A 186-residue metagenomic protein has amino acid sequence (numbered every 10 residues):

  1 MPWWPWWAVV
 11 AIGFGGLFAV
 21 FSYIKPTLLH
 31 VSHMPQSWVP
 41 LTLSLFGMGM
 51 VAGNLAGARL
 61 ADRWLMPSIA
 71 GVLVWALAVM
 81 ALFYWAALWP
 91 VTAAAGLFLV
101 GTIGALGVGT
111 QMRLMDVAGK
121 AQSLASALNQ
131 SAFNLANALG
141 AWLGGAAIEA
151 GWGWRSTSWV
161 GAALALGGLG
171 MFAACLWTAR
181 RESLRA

Functional and structural regions predicted by a protein language model:
P2-A19, A94-F98: Pair of pore-lining "gating" transmembrane helices in MFS-fold secondary transporters
V10, S44-M48, N134-L139: Short hydrophobic/small-residue motifs within alpha-helical transmembrane segments of multi-pass transporter-like
S22-S37, E149: Short amphipathic helix-loop junctions that connect adjacent transmembrane helices in Major Facilitator Superfamily/SLC
V31-G49, L124-L128, R155-W159: Loop-to-transmembrane helix entry
A52-L65, I148-E149: Helix-to-loop junctions at the C-terminal end of transmembrane segments in multipass secondary transporters
P67-T110: C-terminal transmembrane helical hairpin of 12-TM major facilitator-type secondary transporters
D116-W154, V160-G161: A late C-terminal transmembrane helix in Major Facilitator Superfamily
A162-A186: Multi-pass alpha-helical transporter architecture, strongest for 12-TM Major Facilitator/SLC carriers used
